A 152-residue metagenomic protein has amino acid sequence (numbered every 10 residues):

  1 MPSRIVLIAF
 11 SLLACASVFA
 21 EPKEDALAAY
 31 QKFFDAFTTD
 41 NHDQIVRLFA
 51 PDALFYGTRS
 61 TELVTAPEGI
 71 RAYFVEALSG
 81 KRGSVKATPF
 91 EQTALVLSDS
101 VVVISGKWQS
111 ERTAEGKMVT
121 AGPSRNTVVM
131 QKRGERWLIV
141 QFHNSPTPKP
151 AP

Functional and structural regions predicted by a protein language model:
M1-L7: Bacterial N-terminal signal peptides that target proteins for export
S11-L48, L138, A151-P152: Short, low-complexity N-terminal intrinsically disordered segments enriched in polar/charged residues
K23-E24, H42-S100, V119-A121: A solvent-exposed, acidic/Ser-Thr-rich amphipathic alpha-helical stretch
D52-F55, S60-E62, Q109-E111, S145-K149: Solvent-exposed loop/turn segments at secondary-structure junctions within structured extracellular/periplasmic domains
A94-V102, M130-R136: A short, structured loop/turn motif at beta-sheet edges
S100-S110: A short hydrophobic beta-strand element
S110-A114, M130: Beta-strand elements of well-folded, non-transmembrane domains
P123-P150: Short beta-strand edge/turn micro-motifs at domain boundaries
